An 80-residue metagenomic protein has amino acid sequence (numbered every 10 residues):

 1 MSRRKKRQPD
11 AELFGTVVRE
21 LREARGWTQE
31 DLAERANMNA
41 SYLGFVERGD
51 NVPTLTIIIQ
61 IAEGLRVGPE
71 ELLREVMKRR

Functional and structural regions predicted by a protein language model:
S2-A24: A short, Lys/Arg-rich alpha-helix, primarily the initiator
S2-R3, E63, E71-R80: Short, charged recognition helix plus adjacent turn of helix-turn-helix-like nucleic-acid-binding domains
T16-D31, R35, Q60: Short basic helix-loop element that most often maps to the first helix and adjoining turn of HTH DNA-binding modules
V18, L32-A33, L43-V46, L72: Conserved hydrophobic/aromatic packing and binding residues within compact polymer-binding modules
E23, N37, R48, M77: Residue-level detection of the helix-turn-helix DNA-binding "recognition helix"
E30, S41, N51, E70: Key DNA-contact positions within bacterial/archaeal DNA-binding proteins
D50-Q60: Short, basic-rich loop-to-helix N-cap that marks the start of a DNA-contacting helix
